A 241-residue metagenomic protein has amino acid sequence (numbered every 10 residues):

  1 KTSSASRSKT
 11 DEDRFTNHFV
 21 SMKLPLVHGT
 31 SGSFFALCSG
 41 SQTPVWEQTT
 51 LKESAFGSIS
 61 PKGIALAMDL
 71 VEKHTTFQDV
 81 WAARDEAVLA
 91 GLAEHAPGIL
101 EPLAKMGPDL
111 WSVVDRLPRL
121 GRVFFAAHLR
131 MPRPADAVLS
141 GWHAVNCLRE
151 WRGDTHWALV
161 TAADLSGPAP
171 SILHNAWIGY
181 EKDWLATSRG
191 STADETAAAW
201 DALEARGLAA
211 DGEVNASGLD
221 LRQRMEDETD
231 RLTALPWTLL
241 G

Functional and structural regions predicted by a protein language model:
K1-A197: Phosphate/adenylate-binding glycine loop and adjacent helical scaffold
G190-G241: Accessory, usually C-terminal, subdomains that scaffold auxiliary metal cofactors
